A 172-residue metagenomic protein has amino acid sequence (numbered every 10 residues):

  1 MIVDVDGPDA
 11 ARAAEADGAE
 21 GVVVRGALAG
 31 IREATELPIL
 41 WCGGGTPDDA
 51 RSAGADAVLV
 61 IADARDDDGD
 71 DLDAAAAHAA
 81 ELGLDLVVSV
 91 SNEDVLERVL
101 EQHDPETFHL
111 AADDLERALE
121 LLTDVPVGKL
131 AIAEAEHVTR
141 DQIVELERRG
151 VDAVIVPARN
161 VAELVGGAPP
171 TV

Functional and structural regions predicted by a protein language model:
M1-D4, E15, D73-A79: Extended, compositionally biased low-complexity polar/Lys-Gly-rich tracts and adjacent boundary/linker regions are
M1-V5, G21-V24, P38-G43, A57-V60 (+4 more regions): Hydrophobic faces of well-ordered beta-strands that scaffold small-molecule active sites in alpha/beta enzyme cores
D6, E15, G83-V87, T123 (+3 more regions): Bulky hydrophobic/aromatic packing residues
P8-G18, G26-R32, L37-P38, S52-A53: N-terminal positively charged helical leader segments and presequences
A10-A13, G45-D56, E93-H103, A131 (+1 more regions): Catalytic cores of alpha/beta
A13, D17, Q102, F108 (+1 more regions): Generic alpha-helix signal with a bias toward terminal, lower-confidence helices and secondary-structure junctions
G18, A34-T35, A53-G54, L82 (+3 more regions): Short, structured coil segments at secondary-structure junctions
V23-P47, V60-E81, D94-R98, L110-P126 (+2 more regions): Active-site-adjacent beta->alpha loops and helix N-cap segments on the catalytic face of soluble alpha/beta enzymes
